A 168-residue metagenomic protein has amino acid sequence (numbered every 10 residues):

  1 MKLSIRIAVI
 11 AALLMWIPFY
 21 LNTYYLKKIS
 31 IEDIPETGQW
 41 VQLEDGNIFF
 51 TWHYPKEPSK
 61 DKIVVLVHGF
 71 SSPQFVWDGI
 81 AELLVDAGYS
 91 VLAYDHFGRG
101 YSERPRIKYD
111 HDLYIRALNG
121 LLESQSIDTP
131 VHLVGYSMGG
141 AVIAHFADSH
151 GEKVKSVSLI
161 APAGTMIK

Functional and structural regions predicted by a protein language model:
M1-K62, D86-Y89: Alpha/beta-hydrolase fold catalytic core
E44, W52-Y54, H96-V134: Active-site loop/oxyanion-hole signature of alpha/beta-hydrolase fold enzymes
Y54-Y101: Conserved HGGG/HGGXW glycine-rich cap/lid loop of the alpha/beta-hydrolase fold
D78, N119, A144-D148: Short, hydrophobic alpha-helix immediately C-terminal to the catalytic nucleophile
L83, S124, H145, S149: Active-site catalytic microenvironments for nucleophilic, acid-base chemistry
T129-I167: Conserved hydrolase catalytic core segment
